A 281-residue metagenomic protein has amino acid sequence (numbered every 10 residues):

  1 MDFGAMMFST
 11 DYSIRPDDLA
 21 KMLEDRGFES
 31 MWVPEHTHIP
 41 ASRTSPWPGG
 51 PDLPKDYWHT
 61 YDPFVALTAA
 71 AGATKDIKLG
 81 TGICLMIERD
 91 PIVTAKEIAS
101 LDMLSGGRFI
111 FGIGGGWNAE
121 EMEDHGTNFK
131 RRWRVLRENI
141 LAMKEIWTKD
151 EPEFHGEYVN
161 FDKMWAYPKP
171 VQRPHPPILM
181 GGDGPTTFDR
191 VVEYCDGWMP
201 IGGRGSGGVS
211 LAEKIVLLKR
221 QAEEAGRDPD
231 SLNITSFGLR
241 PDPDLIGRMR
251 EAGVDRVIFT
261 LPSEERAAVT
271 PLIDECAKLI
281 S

Functional and structural regions predicted by a protein language model:
M1-S281: Active-site-adjacent structural elements that line small-molecule/cofactor binding pockets in enzymes
